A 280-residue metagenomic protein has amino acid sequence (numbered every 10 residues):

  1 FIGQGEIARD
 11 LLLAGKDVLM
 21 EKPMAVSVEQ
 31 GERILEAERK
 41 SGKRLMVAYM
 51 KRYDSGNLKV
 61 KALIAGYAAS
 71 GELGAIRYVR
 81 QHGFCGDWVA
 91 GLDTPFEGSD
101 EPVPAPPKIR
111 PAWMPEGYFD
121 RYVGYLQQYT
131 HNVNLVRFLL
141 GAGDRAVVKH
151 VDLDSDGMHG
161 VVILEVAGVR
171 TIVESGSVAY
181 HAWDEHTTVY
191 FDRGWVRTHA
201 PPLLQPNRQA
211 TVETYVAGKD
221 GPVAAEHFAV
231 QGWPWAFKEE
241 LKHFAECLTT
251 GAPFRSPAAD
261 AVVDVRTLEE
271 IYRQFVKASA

Functional and structural regions predicted by a protein language model:
I2, A25-S99: A contiguous active-site-proximal alpha/beta segment in oxidoreductase catalytic domains
I2-E21: Rossmann-fold NAD(P) dinucleotide-binding segment
A14-K16, S41-R44, V169-R170: A short helix->loop->beta-strand "cap" motif at the edges of active sites that frequently abuts
M20-E21, V47, T198: Hydrophobic residues in well-ordered beta-strands that form the structural core
K43, H243-A280: C-terminal helix-rich "cap/oligomerization" subdomain common to oxidoreductases
Y67-M114, G124, A146-D154, I172-S175: NAD(P)-dependent dehydrogenases' Rossmann-like dinucleotide-binding region
F119-L204, Q231-G251, E269: Contiguous beta-strand/loop segments that form the cofactor/metal-binding neighborhood of enzyme cores
